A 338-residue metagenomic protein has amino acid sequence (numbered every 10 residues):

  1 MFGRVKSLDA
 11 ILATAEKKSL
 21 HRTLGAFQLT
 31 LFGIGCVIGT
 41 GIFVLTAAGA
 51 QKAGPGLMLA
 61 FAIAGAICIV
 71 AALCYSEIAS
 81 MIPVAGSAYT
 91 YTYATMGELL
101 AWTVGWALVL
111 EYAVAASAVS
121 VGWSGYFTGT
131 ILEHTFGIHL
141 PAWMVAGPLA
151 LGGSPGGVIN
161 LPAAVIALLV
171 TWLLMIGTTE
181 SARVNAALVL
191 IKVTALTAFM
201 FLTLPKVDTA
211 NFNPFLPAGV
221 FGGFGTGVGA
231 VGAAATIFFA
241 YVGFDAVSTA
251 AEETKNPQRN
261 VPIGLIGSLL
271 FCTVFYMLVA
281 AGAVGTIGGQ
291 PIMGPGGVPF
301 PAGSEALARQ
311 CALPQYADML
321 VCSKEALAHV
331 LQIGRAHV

Functional and structural regions predicted by a protein language model:
M1-L45, Q51-G56, I69-S76, I82-A85 (+2 more regions): Membrane-interface "cap" regions at the ends of multi-pass membrane proteins
A13-L20, L57-M58, A62, F136-A163 (+1 more regions): Helix-loop-helix junctions that connect adjacent transmembrane segments in multi-pass membrane transporters
A48-Q51, A60, I69-A167, W172 (+2 more regions): Hydrophobic transmembrane alpha-helices that form the core helical bundles of multi-pass secondary transporters
I69, V119, Y126, T130 (+3 more regions): Transmembrane helix-loop junctions and nearby membrane-interface residues
W172-T178, A251-E252: Structural signal for the C-terminal ends of transmembrane alpha-helices and the immediately following loop
